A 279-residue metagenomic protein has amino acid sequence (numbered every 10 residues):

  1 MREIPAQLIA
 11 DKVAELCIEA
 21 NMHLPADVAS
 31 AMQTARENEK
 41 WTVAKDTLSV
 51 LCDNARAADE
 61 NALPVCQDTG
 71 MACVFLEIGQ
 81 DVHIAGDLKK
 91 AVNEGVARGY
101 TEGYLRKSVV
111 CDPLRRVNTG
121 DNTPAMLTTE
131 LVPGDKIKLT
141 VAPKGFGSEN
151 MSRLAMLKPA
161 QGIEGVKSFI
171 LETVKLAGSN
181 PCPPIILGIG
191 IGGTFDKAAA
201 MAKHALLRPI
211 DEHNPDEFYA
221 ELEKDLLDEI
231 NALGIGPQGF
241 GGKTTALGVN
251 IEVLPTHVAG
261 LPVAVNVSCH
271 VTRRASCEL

Functional and structural regions predicted by a protein language model:
M1-L279: Non-transmembrane, aqueous-exposed alpha-helical and coiled segments at domain scale
